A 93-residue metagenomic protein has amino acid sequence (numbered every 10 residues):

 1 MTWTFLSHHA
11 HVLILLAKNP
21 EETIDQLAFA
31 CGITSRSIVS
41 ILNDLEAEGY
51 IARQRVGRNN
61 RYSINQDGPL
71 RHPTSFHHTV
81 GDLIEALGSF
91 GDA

Functional and structural regions predicted by a protein language model:
T2-H9, T23, R55-F76: Short, cationic-aromatic polyanion-contact patches
A10-I14: Pre-recognition alpha-helix immediately N-terminal to the DNA-recognition helix within helix-turn-helix or winged-helix
L15-N19: Short amphipathic alpha-helical elements of helix-turn-helix/winged-helix folds
Q26-F29, E46-A47: Alpha-helical residues within the helix-turn-helix
R36: Key DNA-contact positions within bacterial/archaeal DNA-binding proteins
S40, D44: Alpha-helical DNA-recognition elements
E46-V56: A short, conserved structural fragment
P69-A93: Amphipathic alpha-helical dimerization/coiled-coil segments that flank or bridge DNA-binding/regulatory modules
